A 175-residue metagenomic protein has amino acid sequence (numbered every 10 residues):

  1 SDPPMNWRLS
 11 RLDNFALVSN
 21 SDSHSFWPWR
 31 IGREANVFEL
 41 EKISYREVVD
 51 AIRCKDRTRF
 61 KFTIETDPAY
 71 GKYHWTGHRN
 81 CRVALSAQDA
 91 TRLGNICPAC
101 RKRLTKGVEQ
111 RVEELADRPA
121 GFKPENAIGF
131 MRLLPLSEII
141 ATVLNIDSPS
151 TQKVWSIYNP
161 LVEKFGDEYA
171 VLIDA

Functional and structural regions predicted by a protein language model:
S1-A175: Charged catalytic cores and adjacent phosphate/nucleic-acid-binding surfaces used for phosphate/nucleic-acid chemistry
